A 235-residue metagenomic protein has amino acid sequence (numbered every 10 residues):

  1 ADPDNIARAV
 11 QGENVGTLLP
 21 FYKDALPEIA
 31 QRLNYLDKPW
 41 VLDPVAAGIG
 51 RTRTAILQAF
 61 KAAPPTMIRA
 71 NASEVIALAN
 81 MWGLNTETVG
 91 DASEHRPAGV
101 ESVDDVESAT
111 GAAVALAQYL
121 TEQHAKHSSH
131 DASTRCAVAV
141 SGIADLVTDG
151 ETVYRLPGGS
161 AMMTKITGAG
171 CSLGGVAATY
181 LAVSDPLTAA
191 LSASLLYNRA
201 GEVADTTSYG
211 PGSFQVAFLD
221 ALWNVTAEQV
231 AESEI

Functional and structural regions predicted by a protein language model:
A1-V10: Substrate-binding N-lobe of the ribokinase-like
Y22-N71: Glycine/small-residue-rich loop that forms an oxyanion/phosphate-binding "nest" at active or ligand-binding sites
T52-V153: Conserved phosphate/ATP/ADP-binding segment of small-molecule kinases
A77, K165-L195: Short, small-residue alpha-helix embedded
A113-T121, P186-G201, F218-L219: Short, well-structured alpha-helical segments that form the helix of a local strand-helix-strand
V147-G158, L196-Y209: Glycine-rich phosphate/pyrophosphate-binding loop at beta-loop-alpha junctions
L156-G168: Short pre-catalytic strand/loop immediately N-terminal to key active-site residues, enriched for Gly-Thr
N198-I235: Charged C-terminal helix
